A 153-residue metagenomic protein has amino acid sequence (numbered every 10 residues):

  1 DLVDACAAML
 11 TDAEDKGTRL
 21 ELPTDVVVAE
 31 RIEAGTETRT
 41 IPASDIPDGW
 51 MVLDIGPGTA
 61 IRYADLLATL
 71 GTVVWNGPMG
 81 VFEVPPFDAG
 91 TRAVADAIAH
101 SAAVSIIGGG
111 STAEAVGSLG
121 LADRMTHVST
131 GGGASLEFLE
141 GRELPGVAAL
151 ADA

Functional and structural regions predicted by a protein language model:
D1-A153: Active-site loop-to-helix "anion-binding N-cap" substructures in soluble metabolic enzymes
